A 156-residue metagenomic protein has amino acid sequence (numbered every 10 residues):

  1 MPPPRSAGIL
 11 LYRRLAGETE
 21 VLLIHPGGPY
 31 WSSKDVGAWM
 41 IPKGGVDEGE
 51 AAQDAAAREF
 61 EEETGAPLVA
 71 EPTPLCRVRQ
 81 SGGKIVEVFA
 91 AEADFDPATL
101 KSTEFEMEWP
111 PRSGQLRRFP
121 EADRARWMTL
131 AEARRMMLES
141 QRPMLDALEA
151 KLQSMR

Functional and structural regions predicted by a protein language model:
M1-I41, F89: N-terminal strand-loop-strand
L15-E18, G28-W31, D47-E48, G82-G83 (+1 more regions): Short, charged/polar surface micro-motifs in flexible loops or helix N-caps
S33, G49, M136: Residues that scaffold the ATP/ADP-binding catalytic core of kinase and kinase-like folds
V36, M40, A66, K84-V86 (+1 more regions): Membrane-topology and secretion signals of cell-surface/extracellular proteins
I41-L75, F89, T129: The catalytic Nudix box helix
R77-G114, R126-M128, L148: Active-site-adjacent beta-strand/loop module that shapes the phosphate/pyrophosphate-binding cleft
R117-D123: Non-DNA-binding regulatory cores of transcription-related proteins, predominantly C-terminal effector-binding
R126, L130-R156: Charged phosphate-binding loop/patch that engages nucleotide di/tri-phosphates or the phosphate backbone of nucleic
